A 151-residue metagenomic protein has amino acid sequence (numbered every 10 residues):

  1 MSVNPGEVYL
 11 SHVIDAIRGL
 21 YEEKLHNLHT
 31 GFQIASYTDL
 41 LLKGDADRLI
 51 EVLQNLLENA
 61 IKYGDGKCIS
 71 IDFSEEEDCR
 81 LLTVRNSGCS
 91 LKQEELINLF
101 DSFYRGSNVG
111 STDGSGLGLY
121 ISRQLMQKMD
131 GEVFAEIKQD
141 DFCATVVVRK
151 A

Functional and structural regions predicted by a protein language model:
N4-E7, H26, G31-L41: Conserved catalytic submotifs in the C-terminal HATPase_c
N4-G19: A conserved beta-strand-to-alpha-helix junction within the catalytic ATP-binding
A60-I61: Short helix-loop "hinge" at the ATP-lid/N-box region of the Bergerat-fold HATPase_c
C68-D78: Short beta-strand/loop element within the Bergerat-fold HATPase_c
L91-Y104: Short conserved segment of the HATPase_c
G118, S122: Short alpha-helical Gxxx[C/S/T] motif in the catalytic ATP-binding
D130-E132: Conserved glycine-rich
